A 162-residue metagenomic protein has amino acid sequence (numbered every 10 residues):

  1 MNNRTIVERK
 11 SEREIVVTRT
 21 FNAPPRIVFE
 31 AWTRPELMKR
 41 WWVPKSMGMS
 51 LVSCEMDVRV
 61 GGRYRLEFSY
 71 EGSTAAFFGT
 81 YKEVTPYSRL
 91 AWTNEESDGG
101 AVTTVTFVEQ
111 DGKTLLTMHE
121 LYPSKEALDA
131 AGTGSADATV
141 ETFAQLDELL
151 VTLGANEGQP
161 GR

Functional and structural regions predicted by a protein language model:
M1-G48: Hydrophobic ligand-binding cavity/cleft-lining segments
K10, F21, Y70-G72, T85 (+2 more regions): A generic beta-sheet turn/junction motif
E14, R89-E141: Beta-strand/loop substructures that line and gate deep hydrophobic ligand-binding cavities in soluble
V16-V17, E36-T74, G158-R162: Short beta-edge strand/loop motif at the mouth of beta-sheet-based domains
R19, S53-M56, F77-E83, N94 (+1 more regions): Hydrophobic/aromatic beta-strand elements that line small-molecule binding cavities or substrate pockets in beta-rich
W32, W42, F68, N94-E96 (+1 more regions): Short, flexible helix/strand-to-coil boundary loops that buttress conserved ligand/catalytic motifs in alpha/beta
R59-R65, T85-W92: Short, hydrophobic/aromatic-rich segments at coil-to-beta transitions
E148-R162: Generic C-terminal helix-cap and adjacent flexible tail
